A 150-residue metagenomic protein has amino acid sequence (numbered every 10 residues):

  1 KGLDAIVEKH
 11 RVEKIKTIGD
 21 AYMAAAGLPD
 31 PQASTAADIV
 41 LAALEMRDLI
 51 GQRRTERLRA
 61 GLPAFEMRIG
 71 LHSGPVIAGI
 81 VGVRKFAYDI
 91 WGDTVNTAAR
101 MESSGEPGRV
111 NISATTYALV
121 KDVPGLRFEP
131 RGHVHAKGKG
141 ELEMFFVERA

Functional and structural regions predicted by a protein language model:
K1-V12, L28-I69, S73, D93-E106 (+1 more regions): Alpha-helical scaffold within the catalytic cores of cyclic-nucleotide enzymes
K14-T17: A short pre-motif secondary-structure segment
G19, G74: Conserved phosphate-binding and hydrolysis motifs of nucleotide-dependent enzymes
Y22: Glycine-centered flexible beta-alpha turn that most often forms the glycine-rich phosphate-binding loop
V76-A78, S104-A150: Cytosolic regulatory/linker segments at or just downstream of nucleotide-handling modules in signal-transduction
I80-G82: Cytochrome P450 core scaffold surrounding the K-helix E-X-X-R motif and the conserved "meander" helix-loop region
K85-F86: Short linear X-Pro dipeptides
